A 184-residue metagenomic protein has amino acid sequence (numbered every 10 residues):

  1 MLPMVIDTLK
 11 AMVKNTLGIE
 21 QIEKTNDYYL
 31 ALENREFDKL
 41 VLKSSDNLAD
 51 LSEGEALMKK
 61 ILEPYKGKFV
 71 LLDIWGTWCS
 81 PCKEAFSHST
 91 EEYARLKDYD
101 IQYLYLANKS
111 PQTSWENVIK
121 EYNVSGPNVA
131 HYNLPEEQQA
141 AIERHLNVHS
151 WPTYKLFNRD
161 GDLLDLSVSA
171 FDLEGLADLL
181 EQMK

Functional and structural regions predicted by a protein language model:
M1-G67: Oxidative protein folding and maturation machinery
I22, K83-E92, Q139-A140, T153: C-terminal structured domains
K66, I74-E91, N108-S110: Conserved redox-active cysteine motifs that mediate thiol-disulfide chemistry, especially di-cysteine Cys-X(1-2)-Cys
K66-V70, Y99-Q102, G126-N128, R159: Loop/turn elements at helix/coil->beta-strand transitions in domains of secreted/extracellular proteins
K68-F69, F86-L106, K120, D178 (+1 more regions): Conserved helix-turn-beta segment immediately C-terminal to the redox Cys motif in thioredoxin-like folds
E121-R159: Short, internal strand/loop/helix patches that form the active-site neighborhood or redox-interaction surface
H149-W151, R159-K184: Non-catalytic, surface beta->alpha helical segment in thiol-disulfide oxidoreductase systems
